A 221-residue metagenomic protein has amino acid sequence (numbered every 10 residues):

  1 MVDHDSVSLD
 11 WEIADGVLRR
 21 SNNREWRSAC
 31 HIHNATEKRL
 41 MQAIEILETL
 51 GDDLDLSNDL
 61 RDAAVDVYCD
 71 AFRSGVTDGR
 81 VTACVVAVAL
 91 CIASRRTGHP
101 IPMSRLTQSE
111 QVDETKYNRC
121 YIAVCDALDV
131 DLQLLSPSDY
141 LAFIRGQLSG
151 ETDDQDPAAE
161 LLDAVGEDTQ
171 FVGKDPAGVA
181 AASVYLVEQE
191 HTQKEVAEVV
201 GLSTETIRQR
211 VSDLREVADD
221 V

Functional and structural regions predicted by a protein language model:
M1-V221: Non-catalytic, interaction-prone regions of core transcription and DNA-replication machinery
